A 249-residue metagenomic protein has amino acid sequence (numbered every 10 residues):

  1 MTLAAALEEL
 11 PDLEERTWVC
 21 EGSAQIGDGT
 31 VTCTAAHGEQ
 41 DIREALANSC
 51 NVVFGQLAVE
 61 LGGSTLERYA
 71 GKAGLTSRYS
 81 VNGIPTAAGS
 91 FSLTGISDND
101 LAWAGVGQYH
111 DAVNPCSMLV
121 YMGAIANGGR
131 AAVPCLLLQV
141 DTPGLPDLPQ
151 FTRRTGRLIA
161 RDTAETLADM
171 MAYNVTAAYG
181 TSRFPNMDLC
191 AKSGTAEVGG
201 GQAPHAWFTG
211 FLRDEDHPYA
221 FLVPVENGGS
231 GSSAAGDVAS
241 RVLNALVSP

Functional and structural regions predicted by a protein language model:
M1-V223, N227: Beta-lactam-recognizing serine transpeptidase/beta-lactamase-like catalytic domain environment
M118, G231-S240: Short, charged, low-complexity patches
D147-R154, G236-P249: Short, gly/Ser/Thr-rich active-site loops of penicillin-recognizing serine hydrolases
